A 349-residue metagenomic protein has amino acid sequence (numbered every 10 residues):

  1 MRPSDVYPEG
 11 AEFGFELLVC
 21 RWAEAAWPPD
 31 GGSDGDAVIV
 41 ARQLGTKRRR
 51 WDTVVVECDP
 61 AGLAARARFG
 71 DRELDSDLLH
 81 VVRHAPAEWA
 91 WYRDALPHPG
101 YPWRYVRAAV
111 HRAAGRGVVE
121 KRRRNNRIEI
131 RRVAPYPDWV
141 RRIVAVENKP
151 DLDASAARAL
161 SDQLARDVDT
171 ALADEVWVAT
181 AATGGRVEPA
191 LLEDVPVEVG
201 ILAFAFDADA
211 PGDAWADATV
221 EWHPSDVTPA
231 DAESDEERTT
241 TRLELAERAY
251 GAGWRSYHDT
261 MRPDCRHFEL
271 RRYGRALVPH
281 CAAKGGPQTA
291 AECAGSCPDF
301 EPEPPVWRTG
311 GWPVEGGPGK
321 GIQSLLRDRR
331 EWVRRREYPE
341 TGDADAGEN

Functional and structural regions predicted by a protein language model:
M1-R21: A short, highly charged nucleic-acid-interacting micro-segment common to nuclease and nuclease-linked defense proteins
W27-K47: A short acidic/basic microdomain associated with nuclease active sites
R42-L44, V133-Y136, A165-D167, A190-L192: Short, flexible, glycine/charge-rich loop motifs used to bind or transfer phosphoryl groups or to couple energy/partner
R48, V140-R141, A171, V197: Structured loop/turn residues at beta-strand edges in well-structured enzyme cores
W51, V144, D174, V199 (+1 more regions): Residue-level detector of short, conserved catalytic/binding motifs and their immediate flanks
W51-L160, W177: Conserved catalytic cores of phosphodiester-cleaving nucleases, focusing on short active-site segments
W103-A134, A182-N349: Non-catalytic C-terminal interaction segments of nucleic acid-processing enzymes
S155-V195: Short, charged, amphipathic alpha-helix that recurs within catalytic cores of restriction-modification and other
